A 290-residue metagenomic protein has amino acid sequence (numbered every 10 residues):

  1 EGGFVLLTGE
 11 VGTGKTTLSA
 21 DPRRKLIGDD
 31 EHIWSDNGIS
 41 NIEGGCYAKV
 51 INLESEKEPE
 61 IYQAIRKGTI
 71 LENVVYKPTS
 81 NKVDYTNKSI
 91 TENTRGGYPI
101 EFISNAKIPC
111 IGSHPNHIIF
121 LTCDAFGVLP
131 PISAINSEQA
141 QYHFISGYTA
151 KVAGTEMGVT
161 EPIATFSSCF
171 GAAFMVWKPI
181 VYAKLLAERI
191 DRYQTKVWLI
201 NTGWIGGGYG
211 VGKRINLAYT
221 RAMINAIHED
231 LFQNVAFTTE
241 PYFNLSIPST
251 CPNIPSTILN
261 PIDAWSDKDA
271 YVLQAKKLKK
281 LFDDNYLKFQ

Functional and structural regions predicted by a protein language model:
E1-T13, A20-R23, D29, I33-A264 (+1 more regions): Glycine-rich, often acidic-flanked micro-motifs that create phosphate/phosphodiester-binding or positioning elements
K268, A275-F289: C-terminal, well-folded lobe of enzymatic/effector domains
